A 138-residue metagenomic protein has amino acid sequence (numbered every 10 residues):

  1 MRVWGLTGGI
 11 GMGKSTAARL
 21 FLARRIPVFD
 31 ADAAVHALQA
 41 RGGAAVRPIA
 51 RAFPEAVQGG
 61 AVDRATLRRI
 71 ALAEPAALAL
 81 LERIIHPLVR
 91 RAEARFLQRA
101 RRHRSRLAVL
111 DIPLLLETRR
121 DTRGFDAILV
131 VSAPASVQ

Functional and structural regions predicted by a protein language model:
M1-A33: Walker A (P-loop) phosphate-binding motif
G11, H36, L116: Nucleotide phosphate-binding site architecture
S15, G43, P75, S132-A135: Alpha-helix N-cap/helix-start capping motif
L20-F21, G42-A45, T122-A127: Short, glycine/charged-enriched secondary-structure capping and boundary segments
I26, A61-V62, D121: Short, flexible turn/loop "capping" segments at secondary-structure junctions
A33-L107: ATP-dependent small-molecule kinase phosphotransfer cores that center on conserved nucleotide phosphate-binding segments
A94-H103, L107-Q138: ATP-dependent NMP and nucleoside kinases share a basic, alpha-helical "lid"
